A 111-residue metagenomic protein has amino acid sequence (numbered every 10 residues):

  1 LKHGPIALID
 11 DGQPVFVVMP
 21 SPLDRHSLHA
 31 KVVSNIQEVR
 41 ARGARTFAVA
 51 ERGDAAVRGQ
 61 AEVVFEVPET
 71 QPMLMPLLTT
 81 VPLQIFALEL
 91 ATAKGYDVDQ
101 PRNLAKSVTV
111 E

Functional and structural regions predicted by a protein language model:
L1-E111: A SIS-like phosphosugar-recognition module
